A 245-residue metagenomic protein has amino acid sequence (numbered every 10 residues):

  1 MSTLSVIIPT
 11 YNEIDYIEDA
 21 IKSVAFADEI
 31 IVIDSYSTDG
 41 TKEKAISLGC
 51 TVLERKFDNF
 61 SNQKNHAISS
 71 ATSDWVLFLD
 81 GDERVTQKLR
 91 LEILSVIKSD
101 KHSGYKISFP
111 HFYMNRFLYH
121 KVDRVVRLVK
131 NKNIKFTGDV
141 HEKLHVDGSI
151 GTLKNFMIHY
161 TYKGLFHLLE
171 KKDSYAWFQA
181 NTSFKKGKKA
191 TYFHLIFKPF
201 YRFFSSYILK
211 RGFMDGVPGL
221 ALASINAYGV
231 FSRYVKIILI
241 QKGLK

Functional and structural regions predicted by a protein language model:
T3-S5, E29: Cell-envelope/extracellular polymer assembly enzymes that use nucleotide-activated donors
I7-F26: Short, well-formed alpha-helical segments that are part of the catalytic scaffolds of diverse glycosyltransferases
I8-N12, Y36, D58-N59: Catalytic phosphate/metal-binding cores of nucleic-acid and nucleotide-processing enzymes, i.e., regions that mediate
D15-E18, D39-L48, K88-L89: Acidic helix N-cap motif at the loop->helix transition within catalytic regions of sugar-transfer enzymes
S23, D34-E43, D80: A conserved acidic beta->alpha catalytic loop
S35, R55-F57, S73, D80-E83 (+2 more regions): Short acidic donor-binding/metal-coordinating loop in glycosyltransferase active sites
K42-S70: Conserved donor nucleotide-binding strand/loop of the catalytic core
N65-I68, W75, T86-L244: Catalytic-site signature of metal-activated, phosphate-bearing donor transferases, centered on the GT-A/GT-A-like
